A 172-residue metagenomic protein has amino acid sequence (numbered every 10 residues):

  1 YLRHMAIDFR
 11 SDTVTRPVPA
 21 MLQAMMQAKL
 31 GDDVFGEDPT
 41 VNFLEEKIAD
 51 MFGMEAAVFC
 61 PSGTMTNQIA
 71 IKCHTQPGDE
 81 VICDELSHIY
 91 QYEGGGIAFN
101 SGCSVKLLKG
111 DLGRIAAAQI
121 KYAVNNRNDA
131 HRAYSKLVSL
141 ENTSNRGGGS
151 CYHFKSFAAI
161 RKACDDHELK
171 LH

Functional and structural regions predicted by a protein language model:
Y1-H4: Short, Lys/Arg-enriched N-terminal segments with co-localized hydrophobic residues within the first ~10-30 amino acids
V18-G63, E85-L86, Y90-Q91, G96-A98: Conserved N-terminal alpha-helix of the aminotransferase class I/II PLP-enzyme fold
M51, A70-G78, G96: Glycine-rich loop at the start of a catalytic domain that most often binds anionic cofactors/ligands
E55-T75, L108-K109: Conserved core of the PLP fold type I
C73-Q91: Conserved PLP-anchoring active-site segment centered on the Schiff-base-forming lysine
V81, S104-V105, C164, L171-H172: Hydrophobic beta-strand scaffold residues
G102-A159, D166: PLP-dependent aminotransferase-class I/II
